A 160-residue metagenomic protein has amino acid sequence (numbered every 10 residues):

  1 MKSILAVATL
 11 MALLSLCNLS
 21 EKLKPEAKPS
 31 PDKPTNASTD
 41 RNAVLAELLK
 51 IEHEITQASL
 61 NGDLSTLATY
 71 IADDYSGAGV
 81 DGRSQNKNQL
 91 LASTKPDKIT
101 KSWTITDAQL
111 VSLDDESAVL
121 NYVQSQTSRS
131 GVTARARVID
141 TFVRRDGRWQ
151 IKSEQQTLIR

Functional and structural regions predicted by a protein language model:
M1-L5: Positively charged n-region of N-terminal signal peptides that target proteins for export
V7-S15: Bacterial N-terminal signal peptides
N18-D73, L113: Short, low-complexity N-terminal intrinsically disordered segments enriched in polar/charged residues
N18-K24, R135-R160: Short beta-strand edge/turn micro-motifs at domain boundaries
H53-T56, L60-N61, A72, S76 (+2 more regions): Sec-exported extracytoplasmic/periplasmic mature domains
A68-T104: Short solvent-exposed beta->alpha transition segments
I71, D81, Q109-D114, Y122-Q126 (+2 more regions): A mature extracytoplasmic/lumenal domain signature
T94-A134: Surface-exposed, charged secondary-structure patches
